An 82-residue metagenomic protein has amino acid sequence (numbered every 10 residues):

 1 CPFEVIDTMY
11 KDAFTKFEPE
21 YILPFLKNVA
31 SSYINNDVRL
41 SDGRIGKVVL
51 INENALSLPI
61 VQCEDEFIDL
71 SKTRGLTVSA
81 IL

Functional and structural regions predicted by a protein language model:
C1-L82: Terminal helices and disordered tails flanking the catalytic cores of nucleotide-processing hydrolases
